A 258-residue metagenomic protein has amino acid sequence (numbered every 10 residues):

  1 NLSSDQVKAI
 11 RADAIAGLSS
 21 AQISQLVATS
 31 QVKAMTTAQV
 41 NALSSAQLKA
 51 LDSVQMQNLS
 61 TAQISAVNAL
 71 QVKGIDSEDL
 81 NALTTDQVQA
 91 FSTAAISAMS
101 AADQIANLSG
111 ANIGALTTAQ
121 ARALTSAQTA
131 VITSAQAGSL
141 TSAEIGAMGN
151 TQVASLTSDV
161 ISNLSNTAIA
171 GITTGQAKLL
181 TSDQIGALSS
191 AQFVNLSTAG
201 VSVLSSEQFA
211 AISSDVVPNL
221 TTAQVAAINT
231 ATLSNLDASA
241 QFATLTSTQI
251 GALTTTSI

Functional and structural regions predicted by a protein language model:
N1-I258: General marker for long, soluble alpha-helical cores
